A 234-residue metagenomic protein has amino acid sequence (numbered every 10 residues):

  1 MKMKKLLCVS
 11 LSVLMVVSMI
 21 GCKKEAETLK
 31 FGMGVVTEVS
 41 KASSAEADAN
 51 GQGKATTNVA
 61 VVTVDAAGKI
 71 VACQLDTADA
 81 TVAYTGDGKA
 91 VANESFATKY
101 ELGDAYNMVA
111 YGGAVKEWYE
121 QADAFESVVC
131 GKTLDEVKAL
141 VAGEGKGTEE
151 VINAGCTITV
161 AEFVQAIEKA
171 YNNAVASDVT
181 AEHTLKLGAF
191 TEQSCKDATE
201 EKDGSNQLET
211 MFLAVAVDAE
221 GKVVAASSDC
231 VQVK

Functional and structural regions predicted by a protein language model:
M1-S10: Bacterial N-terminal signal peptides that target proteins for export
K5, K23-K24: Polybasic, lysine/arginine-rich low-complexity segments
S12-M15: Sec-dependent N-terminal signal peptides
S18-G21: C-terminal motif of bacterial Sec signal peptides marking the signal peptidase cleavage site
E25-K234: Active-site- and interface-proximal helix/loop "cap" or "latch" segments in soluble metabolic and energy-transducing
